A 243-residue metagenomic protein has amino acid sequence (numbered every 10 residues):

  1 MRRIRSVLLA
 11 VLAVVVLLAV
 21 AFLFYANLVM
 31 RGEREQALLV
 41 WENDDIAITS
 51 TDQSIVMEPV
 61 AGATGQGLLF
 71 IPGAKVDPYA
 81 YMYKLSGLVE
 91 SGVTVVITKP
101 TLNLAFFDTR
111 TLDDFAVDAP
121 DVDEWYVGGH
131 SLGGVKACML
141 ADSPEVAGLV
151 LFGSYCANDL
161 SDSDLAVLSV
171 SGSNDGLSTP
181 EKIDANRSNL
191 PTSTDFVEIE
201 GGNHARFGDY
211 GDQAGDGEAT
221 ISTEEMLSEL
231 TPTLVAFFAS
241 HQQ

Functional and structural regions predicted by a protein language model:
M1-I46: N-terminal membrane-anchoring alpha-helices
T64-G73: Short beta-strand element of the alpha/beta-hydrolase
K84, S178-N189: Short alpha-helix in the alpha/beta-hydrolase fold that links the catalytic acid
L85-A105: Conserved alpha/beta-hydrolase
G128-A137: Gly/Ala-rich beta-loop-alpha elbow adjacent to hydrolase catalytic centers
S163, S169-S171, D175: Short beta-strand/loop motif that positions the catalytic acidic residue of the alpha/beta-hydrolase fold
N186-Q243: C-terminal catalytic-base region of ester-bond hydrolases, centering on the histidine of the charge-relay
